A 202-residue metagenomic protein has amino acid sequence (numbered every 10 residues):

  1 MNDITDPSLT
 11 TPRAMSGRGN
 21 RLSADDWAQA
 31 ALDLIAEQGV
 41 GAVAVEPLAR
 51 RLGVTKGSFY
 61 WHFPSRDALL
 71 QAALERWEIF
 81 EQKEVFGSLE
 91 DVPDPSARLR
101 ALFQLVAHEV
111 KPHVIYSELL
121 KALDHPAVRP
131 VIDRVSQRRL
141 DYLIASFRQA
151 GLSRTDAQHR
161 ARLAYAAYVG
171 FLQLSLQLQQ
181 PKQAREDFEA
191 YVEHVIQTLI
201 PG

Functional and structural regions predicted by a protein language model:
M1-L22, L152, G202: N-terminal intrinsically disordered/low-complexity leader segments
D26, A30-A72: Helix-turn-helix
D26, A30-Q38, E84-S88, E118 (+1 more regions): Solvent-exposed, amphipathic alpha-helical segments
F63, L70-W77, E84, V131-I132: Alpha-helical DNA-contacting segments of helix-turn-helix folds
A72, K83-Y116, A164: Hydrophobic alpha-helical connector segments
E109-D133, Q177: Amphipathic alpha-helical segments used for helix-helix packing
R129, D133, R148-G202: Hydrophobic/aromatic-rich alpha-helical bundle segments in the mid-to-C-terminal region
V131-R138, Y142: Short, solvent-exposed amphipathic helices
